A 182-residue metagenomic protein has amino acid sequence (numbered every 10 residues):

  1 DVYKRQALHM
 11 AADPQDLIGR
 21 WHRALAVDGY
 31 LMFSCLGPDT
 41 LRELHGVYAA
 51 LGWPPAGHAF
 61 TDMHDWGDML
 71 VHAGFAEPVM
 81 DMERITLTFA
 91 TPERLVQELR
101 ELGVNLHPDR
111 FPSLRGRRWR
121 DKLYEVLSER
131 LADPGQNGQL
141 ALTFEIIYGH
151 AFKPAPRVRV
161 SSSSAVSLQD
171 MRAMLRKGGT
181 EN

Functional and structural regions predicted by a protein language model:
V2-Y3: Short, small-residue-biased leader/transition segments that mark boundaries at the very start of proteins
H9-D13: A short His-aromatic
Q15-Y30: A short glycine-rich, Lys/Arg-flanked "PGG" loop and its adjoining helix->strand segment in the class I
G19-W21, A49-A50, L168: Glycine-rich, phosphate-binding/catalytic loops in enzymes
D28-R94, E101-R115: Conserved catalytic/acceptor-binding region of the Class I
E93-N182: C-terminal lobe and adjacent flexible extensions of AdoMet/dcAdoMet transferase-like proteins
